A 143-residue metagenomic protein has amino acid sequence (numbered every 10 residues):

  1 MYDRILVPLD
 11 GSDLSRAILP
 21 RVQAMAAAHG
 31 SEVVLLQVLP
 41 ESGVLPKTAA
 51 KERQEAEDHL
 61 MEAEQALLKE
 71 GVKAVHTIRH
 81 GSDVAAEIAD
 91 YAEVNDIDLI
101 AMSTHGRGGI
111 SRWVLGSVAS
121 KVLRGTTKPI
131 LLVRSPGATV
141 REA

Functional and structural regions predicted by a protein language model:
M1-A49, A66-V72: Small/aliphatic-rich secondary-structure junction motif
Y2, V7, R21, L35 (+4 more regions): Aromatic/pi-system hotspot detector in well-structured domains
L14, V84, G108-I110: Short glycine-rich, flexible loops that bind phosphorylated cofactors or substrates
I18, L45-T48, E87-A89, R112-V114 (+1 more regions): Short, well-ordered secondary-structure micro-motifs
V22, A63, I88, V122: Aromatic/hydrophobic pocket-lining residues that form π-stacking "cages" and hydrophobic walls in ligand
A24, N95-A143: Gly/Ser-rich helix-loop-strand patches that form or flank binding pockets for ribonucleotide-derived cofactors
A28, L35-E62, S82-D83, A138-A143: Acidic, proline/glycine-rich short linear motifs
L68-I100, A138-A143: Structural beta-alpha unit
